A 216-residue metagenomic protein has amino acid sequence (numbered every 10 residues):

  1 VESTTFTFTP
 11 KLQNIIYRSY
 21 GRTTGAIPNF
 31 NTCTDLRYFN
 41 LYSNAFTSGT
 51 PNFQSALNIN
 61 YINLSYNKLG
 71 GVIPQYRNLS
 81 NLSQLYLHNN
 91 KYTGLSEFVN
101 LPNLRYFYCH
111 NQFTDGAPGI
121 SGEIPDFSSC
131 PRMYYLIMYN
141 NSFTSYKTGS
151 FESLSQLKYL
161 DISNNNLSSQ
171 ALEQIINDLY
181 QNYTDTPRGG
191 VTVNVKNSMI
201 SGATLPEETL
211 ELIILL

Functional and structural regions predicted by a protein language model:
V1, L12, L36, I59 (+6 more regions): Conserved hydrophobic position(s) of the canonical leucine-rich repeat
V1-S3, F8-T24: LRR N-terminal entry segment and analogous cap-like coil->beta motifs
S3-T9, I27-C33, P51-L57, P74-L79 (+5 more regions): A structural signal for leucine-rich repeat
Q13-R18, R37-L41, N60-L64, S83-L87 (+4 more regions): Conserved hydrophobic beta-strand positions in leucine-rich repeat
Y20-G21, N44, N67, N90 (+5 more regions): Consensus "Asn ladder" position of solenoid repeat domains
T23-T24, T47, G70, T93 (+4 more regions): Leucine-rich repeat
Y86-H88, L95-F151: Eukaryotic tandem repeat interaction scaffolds
S155-L216: Leucine-rich solenoid repeat scaffolds
